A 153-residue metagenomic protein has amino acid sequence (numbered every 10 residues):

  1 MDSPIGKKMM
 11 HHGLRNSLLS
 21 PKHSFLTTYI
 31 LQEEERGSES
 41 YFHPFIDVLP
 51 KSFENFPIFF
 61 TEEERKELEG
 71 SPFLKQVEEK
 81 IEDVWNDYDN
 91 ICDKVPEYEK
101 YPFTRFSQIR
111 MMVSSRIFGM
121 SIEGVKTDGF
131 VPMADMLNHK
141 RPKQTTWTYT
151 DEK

Functional and structural regions predicted by a protein language model:
M1-I5, M9, G13-S24, Y29-K153: Long, positively charged leader/targeting segments at protein N-termini
